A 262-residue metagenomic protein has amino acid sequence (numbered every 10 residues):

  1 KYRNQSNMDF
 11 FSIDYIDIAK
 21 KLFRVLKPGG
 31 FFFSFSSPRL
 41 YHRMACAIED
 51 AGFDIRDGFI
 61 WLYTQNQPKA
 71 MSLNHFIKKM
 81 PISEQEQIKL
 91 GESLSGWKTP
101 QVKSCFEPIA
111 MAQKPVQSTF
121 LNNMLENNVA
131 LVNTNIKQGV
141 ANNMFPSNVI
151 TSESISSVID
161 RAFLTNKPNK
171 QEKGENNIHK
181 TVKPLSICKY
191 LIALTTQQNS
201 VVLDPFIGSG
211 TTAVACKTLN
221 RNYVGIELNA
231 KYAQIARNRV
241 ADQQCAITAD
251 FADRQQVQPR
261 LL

Functional and structural regions predicted by a protein language model:
K1-F23, F31-S34, R39-L262: Class I S-adenosyl-L-methionine
